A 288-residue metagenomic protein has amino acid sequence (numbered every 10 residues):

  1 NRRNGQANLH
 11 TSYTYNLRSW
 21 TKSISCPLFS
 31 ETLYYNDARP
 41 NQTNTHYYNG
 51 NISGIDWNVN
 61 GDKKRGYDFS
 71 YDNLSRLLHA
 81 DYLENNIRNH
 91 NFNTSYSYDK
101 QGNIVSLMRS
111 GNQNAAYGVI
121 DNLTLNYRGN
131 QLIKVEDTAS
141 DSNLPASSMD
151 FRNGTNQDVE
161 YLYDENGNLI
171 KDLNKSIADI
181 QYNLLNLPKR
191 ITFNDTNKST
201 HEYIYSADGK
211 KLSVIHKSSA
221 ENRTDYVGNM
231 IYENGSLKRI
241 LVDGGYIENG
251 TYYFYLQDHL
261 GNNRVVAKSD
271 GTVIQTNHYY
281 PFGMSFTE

Functional and structural regions predicted by a protein language model:
N1-R2, A7-R18, K22, S53-D56 (+3 more regions): Residue-level markers of secondary-structure register and packing in elongated scaffolds
Y13, L17-T43, G129-N130, K134-S140: Extracellular, surface-exposed repeat architectures
T32-G54, A139-D158, G244-I247: Surface-exposed acidic, glycine/proline-enriched linker/cap segments that occur as 15-30-residue helix-coil
V59-G61, G111-Q113: Short glycine/acidic-enriched loop and turn motifs that connect beta-strands
A115-D150, N156: Feature marks flexible
Y226: Phosphate/diphosphate-binding loops
N229-E233, G244-Y246: Short polybasic amphipathic segments
S236: Aromatic-residue-lined binding/catalytic grooves and analogous aromatic/hydrophobic interfacial grooves in multimeric
